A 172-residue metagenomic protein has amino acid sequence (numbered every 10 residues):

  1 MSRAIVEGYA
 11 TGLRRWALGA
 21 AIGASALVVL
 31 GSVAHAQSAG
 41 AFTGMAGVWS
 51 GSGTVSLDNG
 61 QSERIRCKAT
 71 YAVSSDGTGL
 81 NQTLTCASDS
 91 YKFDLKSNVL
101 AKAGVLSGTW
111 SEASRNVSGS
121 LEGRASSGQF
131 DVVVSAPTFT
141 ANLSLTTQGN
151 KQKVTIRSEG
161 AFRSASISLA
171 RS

Functional and structural regions predicted by a protein language model:
M1-L13: N-terminal secretory signal peptides that target proteins for export/translocation
E7, A24, A36-A39: Low-complexity, intrinsically disordered regions enriched in charged/polar residues
A10-T11, G19, I167: General helical secondary-structure elements
R14-R15, R171: Basic side chains
A17-L30: Bacterial N-terminal signal peptides
L30-A36: Sec/Tat signal peptide C-region and signal peptidase I cleavage site
Q37-Q148, V154-S172: Central antiparallel beta-sheet cores of small beta-barrel/beta-sandwich binding domains
